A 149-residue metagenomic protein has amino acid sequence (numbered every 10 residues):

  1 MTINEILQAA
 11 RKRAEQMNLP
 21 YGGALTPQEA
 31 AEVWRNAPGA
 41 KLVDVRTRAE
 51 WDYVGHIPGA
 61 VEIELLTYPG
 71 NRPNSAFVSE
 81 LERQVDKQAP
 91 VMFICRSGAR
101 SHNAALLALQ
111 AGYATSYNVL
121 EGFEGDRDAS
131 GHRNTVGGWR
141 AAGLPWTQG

Functional and structural regions predicted by a protein language model:
M1-A40, R48-P90, S101-G149: Rhodanese-like catalytic fold shared by cysteine-dependent sulfurtransferases and DSP/PTP-type phosphatases
D44, G98: Conserved G/P- and acidic residue-centered "switch" motifs that form tight phosphate/ATP-binding loops in soluble
F93-I94: Short, surface-exposed ligand- or partner-binding patches at beta-edge/loop junctions that are enriched in aromatics
